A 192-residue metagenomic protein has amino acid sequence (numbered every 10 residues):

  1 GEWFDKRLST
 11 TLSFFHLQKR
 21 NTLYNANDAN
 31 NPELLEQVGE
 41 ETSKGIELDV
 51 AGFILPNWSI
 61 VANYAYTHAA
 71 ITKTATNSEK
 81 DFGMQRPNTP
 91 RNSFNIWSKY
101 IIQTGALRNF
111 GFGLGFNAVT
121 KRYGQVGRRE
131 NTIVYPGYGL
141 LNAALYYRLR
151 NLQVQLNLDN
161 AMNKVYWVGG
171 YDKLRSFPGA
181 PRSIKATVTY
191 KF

Functional and structural regions predicted by a protein language model:
G1, S93-I96, Y100, L141-L145 (+2 more regions): Feature captures outer-membrane beta-barrel proteins of Gram-negative bacteria and organelles
W3, R7, S13-F14, G105 (+2 more regions): Outer-membrane beta-barrel proteins
K6, T42-K44, N88-F94, G137-L141 (+1 more regions): Residues that define the transmembrane beta-barrel architecture of outer-membrane proteins
K6-T10, N57-I60, G105-F110, N151-L156: Repeated loop/turn-to-beta-strand initiation elements of outer-membrane beta-barrel proteins
H16-Q18, E36-V126, T187-K191: Gram-negative outer-membrane beta-barrel transporters
Q18, N117-G127, Y146-F192: C-terminal beta-signal and adjacent terminal beta-strands/loops of Gram-negative outer-membrane beta-barrel proteins
A26-L34, K73-Q85, R128-I133, Y171-P178: Flexible, surface-exposed loop regions and adjacent strand-edge segments of Gram-negative outer-membrane beta-barrel
L34-E40, F53, N57-S59, K121-K164: Extended low-complexity acidic/polar segments
